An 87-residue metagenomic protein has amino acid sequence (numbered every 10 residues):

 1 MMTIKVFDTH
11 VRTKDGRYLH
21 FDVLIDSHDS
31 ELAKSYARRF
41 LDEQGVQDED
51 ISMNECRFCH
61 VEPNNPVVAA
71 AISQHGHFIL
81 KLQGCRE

Functional and structural regions predicted by a protein language model:
M1-I4, S27-Y36, A70-S73: Phosphate-binding glycine-rich loops and adjacent basic patches that engage nucleotide phosphates, nucleic-acid
M1-L19: Short, charged/polar N-terminal "headpieces" of proteins
R12, L24-D26, L80: A structural detector for beta-sheet-dominated domains
Y18-Q44: Short, flexible N-terminal segments of the mature chain
Y36-E87: Acidic, low-complexity intrinsically disordered segments
